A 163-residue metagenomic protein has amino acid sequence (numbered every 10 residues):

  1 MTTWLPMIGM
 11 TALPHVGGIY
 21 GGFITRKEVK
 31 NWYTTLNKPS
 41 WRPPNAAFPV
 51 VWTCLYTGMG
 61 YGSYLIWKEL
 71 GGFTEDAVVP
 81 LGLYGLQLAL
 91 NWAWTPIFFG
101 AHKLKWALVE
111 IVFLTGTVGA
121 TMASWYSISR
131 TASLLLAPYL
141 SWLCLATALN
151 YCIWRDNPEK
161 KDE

Functional and structural regions predicted by a protein language model:
M1-I24: N-terminal signal-anchor transmembrane alpha helix
P14-I19, Y56-L65, L88-N91, T117-T121 (+1 more regions): Helical transmembrane-bundle signal
I24-P44, N157-E163: Cytosolic, membrane-interface loops and tails of multi-pass inner-membrane proteins
P43-T57, H102-L114: Membrane-interface loop-to-helix entry segments
T57, Y61-T95: Helix-adjacent hinge/juxtasegments
L81-W94, A107-M122, L136-C144: Hydrophobic alpha-helical segments of small multi-pass membrane proteins
F98-H102, T121-S133: Membrane-helix boundary connector in multi-pass membrane proteins
Y126-E163: Terminal transmembrane helical module of multi-pass membrane proteins
